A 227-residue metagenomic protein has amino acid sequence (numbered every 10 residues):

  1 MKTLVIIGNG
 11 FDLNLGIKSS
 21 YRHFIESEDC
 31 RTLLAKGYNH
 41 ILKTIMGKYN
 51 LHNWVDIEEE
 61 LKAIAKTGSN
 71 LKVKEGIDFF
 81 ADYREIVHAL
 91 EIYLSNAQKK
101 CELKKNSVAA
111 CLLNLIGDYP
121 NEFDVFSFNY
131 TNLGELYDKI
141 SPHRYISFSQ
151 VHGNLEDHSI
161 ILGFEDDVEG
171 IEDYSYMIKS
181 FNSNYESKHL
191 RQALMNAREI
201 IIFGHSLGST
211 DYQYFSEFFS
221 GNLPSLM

Functional and structural regions predicted by a protein language model:
M1-L4, N9-E199, H205-M227: Conserved catalytic-core helix/loop/strand module for nucleotide-ribose chemistry
